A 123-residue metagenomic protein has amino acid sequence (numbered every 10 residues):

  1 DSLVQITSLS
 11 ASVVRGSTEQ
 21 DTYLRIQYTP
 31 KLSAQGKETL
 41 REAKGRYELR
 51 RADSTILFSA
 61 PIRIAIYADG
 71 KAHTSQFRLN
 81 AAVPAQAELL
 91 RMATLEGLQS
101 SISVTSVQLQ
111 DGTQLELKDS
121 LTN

Functional and structural regions predicted by a protein language model:
D1-Q35, D119-L121: Low-complexity, acidic Ser/Thr/Pro/Gly-rich terminal tails and inter-domain linkers that flank the onset of structured
S8, E42, V104-S106: Extracellular/lumenal ectodomain signal focusing on beta-strand-rich modules and carbohydrate-recognition contexts
T18, R51, L109: Acidic surface patches and DE-rich sequence motifs
Y23-Q27, E42-K44, A72-T74: Intrinsic-disorder/low-complexity, polar/charged segments enriched in Ser/Thr/Lys/Arg/Asp/Glu/Gln
P30-L32, L49, L79, V107: Hydrophobic beta-strand positions in extracellular immunoglobulin-like domains
Q35-E42: A short beta-turn/strand-edge loop motif at beta-sheet boundaries
K44-R50: Beta-strand signatures of extracellular beta-sandwich domains
T55-Q114, L121-N123: Short, solvent-exposed, Trp/other aromatic-anchored flexible loops in extracytoplasmic proteins
